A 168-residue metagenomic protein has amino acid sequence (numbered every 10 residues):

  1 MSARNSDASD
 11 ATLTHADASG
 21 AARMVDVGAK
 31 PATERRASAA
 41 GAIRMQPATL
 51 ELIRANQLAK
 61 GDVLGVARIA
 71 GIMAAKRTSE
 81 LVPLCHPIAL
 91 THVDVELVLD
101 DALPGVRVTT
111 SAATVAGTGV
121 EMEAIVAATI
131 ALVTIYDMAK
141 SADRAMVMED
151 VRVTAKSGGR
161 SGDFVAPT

Functional and structural regions predicted by a protein language model:
M1-L64, I69-H86, T91-T168: C-terminal binding/interaction regions
